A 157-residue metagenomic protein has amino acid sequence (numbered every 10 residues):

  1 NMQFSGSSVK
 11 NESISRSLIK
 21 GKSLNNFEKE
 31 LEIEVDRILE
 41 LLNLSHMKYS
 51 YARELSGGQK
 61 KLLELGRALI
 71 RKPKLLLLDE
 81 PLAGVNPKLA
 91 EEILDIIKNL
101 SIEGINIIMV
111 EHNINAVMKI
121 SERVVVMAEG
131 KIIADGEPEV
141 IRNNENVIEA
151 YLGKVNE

Functional and structural regions predicted by a protein language model:
E12-M47, D95-K98: Conserved ABC ATPase "signature" region
Y51-L55: Conserved ABC ATPase signature
L65: Hydrophobic anchor residue at the start of the ABC signature
K72: Conserved catalytic motifs of ABC-family nucleotide-binding domains
L76-E80: Catalytic Walker B motif of ABC-type/P-loop ATPase nucleotide-binding domains
V117-K119: A short, surface-exposed alpha-helical micro-motif characterized by mixed small hydrophobic and charged/polar residues
